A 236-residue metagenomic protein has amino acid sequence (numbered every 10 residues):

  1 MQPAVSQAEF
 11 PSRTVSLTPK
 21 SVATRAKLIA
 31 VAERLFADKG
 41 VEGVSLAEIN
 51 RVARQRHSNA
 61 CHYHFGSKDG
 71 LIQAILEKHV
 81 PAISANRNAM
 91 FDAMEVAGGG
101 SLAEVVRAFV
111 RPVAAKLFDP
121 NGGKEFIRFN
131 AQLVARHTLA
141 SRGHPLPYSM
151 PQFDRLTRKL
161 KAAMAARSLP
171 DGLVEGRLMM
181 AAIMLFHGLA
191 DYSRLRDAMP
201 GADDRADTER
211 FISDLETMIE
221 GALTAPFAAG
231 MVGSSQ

Functional and structural regions predicted by a protein language model:
M1-E9, M150-Q236: C-terminal peripheral helix-coil segments that are non-catalytic and often amphipathic
Q2-G40, E48, G70, E95-A97: Basic, helix-initiating cap at the start of DNA-binding domains
R25-A30, F65-N88, D92, G99: An amphipathic alpha-helix adjacent to DNA-recognition modules
L35, V41-G70, A74: Helix-turn-helix
K68, I75, H79, I83 (+5 more regions): Hydrophobic/aromatic residues within well-ordered alpha-helical segments
N88-G123, L178: Hydrophobic alpha-helical connector segments
E104, G122-F126, T138-M164: Amphipathic alpha-helical packing segments from all-alpha helical-bundle domains
F109, V113, N130-V134, A181-L185 (+1 more regions): Short alpha-helical scaffolding segments that buttress acidic/His motifs in well-ordered protein cores
